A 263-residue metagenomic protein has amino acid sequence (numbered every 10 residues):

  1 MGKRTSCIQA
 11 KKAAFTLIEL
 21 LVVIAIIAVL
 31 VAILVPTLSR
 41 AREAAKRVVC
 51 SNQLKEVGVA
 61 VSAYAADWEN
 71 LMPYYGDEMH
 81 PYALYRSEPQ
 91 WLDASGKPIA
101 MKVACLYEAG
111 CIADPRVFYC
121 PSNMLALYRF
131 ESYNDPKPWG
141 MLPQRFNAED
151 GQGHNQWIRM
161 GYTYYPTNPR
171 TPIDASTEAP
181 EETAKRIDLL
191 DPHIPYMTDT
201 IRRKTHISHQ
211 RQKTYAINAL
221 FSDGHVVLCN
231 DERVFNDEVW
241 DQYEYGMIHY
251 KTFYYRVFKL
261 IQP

Functional and structural regions predicted by a protein language model:
G2-R4, K12-V117: Hydrophobic alpha-helical segments and their capping/adjacent flexible loops that form interface surfaces
G58, A65, P73-Y74, V117-P121 (+3 more regions): Structural recognition of the beta-strand scaffold that forms the well-ordered cores of secreted hydrolase catalytic
A65-A66, M72-Y75, H80-A83, L125-S132 (+3 more regions): Short catalytic/ligand-binding loop motif for oxyanion handling, primarily in non-cytosolic enzymes, centered on
A66, C111-D114, Y119, R186-D191 (+2 more regions): Extracellular/periplasmic catalytic domains that process cell-envelope and extracellular macromolecules
G96-V103, V117, D188, M247-Y254 (+1 more regions): A structural signal for well-ordered alpha-helical scaffolds and beta->alpha junctions
P115-Y119, N123-R203: Acidic, glycine-rich loop-and-strand cores that form catalytic or ligand-binding grooves in diverse globular domains
Y196-P263: C-terminal accessory segments of extracellular proteins
